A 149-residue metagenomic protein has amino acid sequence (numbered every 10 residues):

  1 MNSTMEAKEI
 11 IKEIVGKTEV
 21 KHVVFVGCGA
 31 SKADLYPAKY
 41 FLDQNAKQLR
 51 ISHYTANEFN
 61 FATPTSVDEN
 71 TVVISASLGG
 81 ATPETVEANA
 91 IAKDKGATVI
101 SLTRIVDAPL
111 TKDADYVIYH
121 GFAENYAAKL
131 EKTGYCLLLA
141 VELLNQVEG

Functional and structural regions predicted by a protein language model:
M1-N2, V73: Glycine-rich phosphate-binding "P-loop"
N2-E19: A short, well-structured juxtamembrane/interface segment
E19-G149: Glycine-rich phosphate-binding loops that contact phosphosugars or nucleotide phosphates
